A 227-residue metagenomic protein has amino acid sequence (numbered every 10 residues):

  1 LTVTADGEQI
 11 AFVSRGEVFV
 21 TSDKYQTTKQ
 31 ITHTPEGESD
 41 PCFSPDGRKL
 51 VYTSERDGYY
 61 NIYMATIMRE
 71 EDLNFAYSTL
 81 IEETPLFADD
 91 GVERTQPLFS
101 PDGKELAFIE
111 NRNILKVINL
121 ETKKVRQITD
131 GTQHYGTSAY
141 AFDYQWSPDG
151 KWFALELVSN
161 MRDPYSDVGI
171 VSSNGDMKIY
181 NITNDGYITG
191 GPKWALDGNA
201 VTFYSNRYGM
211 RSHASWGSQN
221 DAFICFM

Functional and structural regions predicted by a protein language model:
L1, K29, T84: A broad, low-specificity signal marking well-ordered, structured residues that form hydrophobic/aromatic
L1-T2, V13: Short, ordered secondary-structure scaffold segments
T2-E8, P41-K49, Q96-E105, Y144-W152 (+1 more regions): Blade-terminus and WD-like Trp-Asp/Gly-His loop motifs, strongest in beta-propeller folds
E8-E17, D23-Y25, Q30-E38, T53-F75 (+7 more regions): A flexible loop/linker signature enriched in serine peptidases of the S9 family
T79-L86: A short helix->beta-strand "capping" segment at the edge of beta-propeller domains
